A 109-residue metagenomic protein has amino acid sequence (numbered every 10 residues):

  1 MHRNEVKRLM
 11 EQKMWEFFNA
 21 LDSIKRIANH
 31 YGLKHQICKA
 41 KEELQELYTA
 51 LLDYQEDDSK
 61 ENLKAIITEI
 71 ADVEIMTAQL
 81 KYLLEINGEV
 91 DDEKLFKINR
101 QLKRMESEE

Functional and structural regions predicted by a protein language model:
M1-E109: Flexible "arm" and connector segments at domain edges
